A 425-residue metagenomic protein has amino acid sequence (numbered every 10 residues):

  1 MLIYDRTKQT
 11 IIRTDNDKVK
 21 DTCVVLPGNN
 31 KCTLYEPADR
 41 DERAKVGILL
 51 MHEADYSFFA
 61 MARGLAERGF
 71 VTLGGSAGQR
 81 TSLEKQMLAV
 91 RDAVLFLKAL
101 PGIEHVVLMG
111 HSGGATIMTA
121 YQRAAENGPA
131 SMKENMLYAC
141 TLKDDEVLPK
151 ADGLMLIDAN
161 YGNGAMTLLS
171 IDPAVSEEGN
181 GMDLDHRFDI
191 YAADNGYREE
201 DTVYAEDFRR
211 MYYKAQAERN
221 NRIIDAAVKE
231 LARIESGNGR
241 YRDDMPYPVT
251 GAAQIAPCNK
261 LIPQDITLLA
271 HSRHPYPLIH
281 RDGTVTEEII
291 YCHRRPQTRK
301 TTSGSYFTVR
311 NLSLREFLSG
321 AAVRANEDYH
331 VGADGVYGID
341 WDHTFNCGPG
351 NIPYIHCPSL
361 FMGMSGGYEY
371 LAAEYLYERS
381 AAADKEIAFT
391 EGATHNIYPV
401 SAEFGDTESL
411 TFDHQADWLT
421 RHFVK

Functional and structural regions predicted by a protein language model:
M1-A44, A333, I339-D340, V400 (+1 more regions): N-terminal cap/lid segment of alpha/beta-hydrolase-fold proteins
R43-E53: Short beta-strand element of the alpha/beta-hydrolase
M51, M61-S82: Conserved alpha/beta-hydrolase
G75-V107, F404-T411: Catalytic nucleophile-loop/oxyanion-hole region of alpha/beta-hydrolase and closely related hydrolase-like folds
A99-G179: Primarily recognizes the serine-hydrolase "nucleophile elbow" in alpha/beta-hydrolase and SGNH/GDSL folds
F188-P349: Alpha/beta-hydrolase
I355, L360-G363: Short beta-strand/loop motif that positions the catalytic acidic residue of the alpha/beta-hydrolase fold
E391-N396, V400-K425: Catalytic active-site module of serine/aspartate enzymes centered on a nucleophile-bearing elbow/loop
